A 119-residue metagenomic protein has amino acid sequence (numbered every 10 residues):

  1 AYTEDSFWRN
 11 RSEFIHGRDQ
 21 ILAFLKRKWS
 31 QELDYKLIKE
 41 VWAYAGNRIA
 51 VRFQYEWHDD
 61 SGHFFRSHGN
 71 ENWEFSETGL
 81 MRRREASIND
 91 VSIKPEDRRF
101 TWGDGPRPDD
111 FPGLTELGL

Functional and structural regions predicted by a protein language model:
A1-D5, W73: Short, well-ordered alpha-helical segments enriched in acidic and aromatic residues
D5-H16, K28-Q31: A short gly/proline-enriched turn/hairpin at secondary-structure junctions
Q20: Short acidic-glycine-tyrosine-enriched beta hairpin
A23-L119: A beta-strand edge to alpha-helix "cap/lid" segment located at domain peripheries
